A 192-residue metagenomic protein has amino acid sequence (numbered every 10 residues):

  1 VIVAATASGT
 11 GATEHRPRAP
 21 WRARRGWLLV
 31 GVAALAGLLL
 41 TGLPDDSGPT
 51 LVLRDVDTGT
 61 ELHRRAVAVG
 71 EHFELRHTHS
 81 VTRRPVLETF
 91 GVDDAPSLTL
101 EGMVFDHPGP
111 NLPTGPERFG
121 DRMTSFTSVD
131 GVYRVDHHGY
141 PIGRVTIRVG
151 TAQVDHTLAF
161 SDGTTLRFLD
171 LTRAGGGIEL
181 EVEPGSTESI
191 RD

Functional and structural regions predicted by a protein language model:
V1, W27-L29, R64: Low-complexity, intrinsically disordered short peptide segments enriched in small/polar/basic residues
V1-R16: Short, intrinsically disordered terminal tails adjacent to the first/last structured region
E14-V32: N-terminal export and membrane-targeting signals
G26-P44: Hydrophobic membrane-insertion alpha-helices, especially the h-region of bacterial N-terminal signal peptides
L39-D55: Aromatic-capped interface at the extracytoplasmic side of an N-terminal signal-anchor transmembrane helix
V52-H107, N111: N-terminal secretory signal peptides
L98, L112-D192: Mature, soluble, non-transmembrane domains
